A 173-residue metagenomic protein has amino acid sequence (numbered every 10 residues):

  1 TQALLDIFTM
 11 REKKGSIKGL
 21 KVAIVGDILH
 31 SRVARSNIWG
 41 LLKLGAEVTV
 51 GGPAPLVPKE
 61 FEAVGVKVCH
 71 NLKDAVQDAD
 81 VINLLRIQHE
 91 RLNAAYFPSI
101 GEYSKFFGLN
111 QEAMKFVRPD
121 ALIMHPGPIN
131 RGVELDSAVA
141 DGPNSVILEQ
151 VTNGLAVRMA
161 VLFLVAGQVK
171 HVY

Functional and structural regions predicted by a protein language model:
T1-T9: A glycine-rich, Thr/Ser-enriched phosphate-binding loop motif common to dinucleotide/cofactor-binding enzymes
Q2, E102, F106, N153: Catalytic cores of large soluble enzymes that bind and process phosphate-bearing ligands
Q2, V33, V157-R158: Catalytic-loop motifs flanking and including active-site residues across diverse enzymes
M10-S16, L44, L85, V117-D120 (+2 more regions): Change "in soluble alpha/beta enzymes" to "in soluble alpha/beta proteins
R11-L85: Glycine-rich phosphate/diphosphate-binding loop of Rossmann-like nucleotide-binding domains
F61-A138: Rossmann-like adenosine-cofactor binding region
D120-Y173: Adenosine-phosphate binding glycine-rich loop
